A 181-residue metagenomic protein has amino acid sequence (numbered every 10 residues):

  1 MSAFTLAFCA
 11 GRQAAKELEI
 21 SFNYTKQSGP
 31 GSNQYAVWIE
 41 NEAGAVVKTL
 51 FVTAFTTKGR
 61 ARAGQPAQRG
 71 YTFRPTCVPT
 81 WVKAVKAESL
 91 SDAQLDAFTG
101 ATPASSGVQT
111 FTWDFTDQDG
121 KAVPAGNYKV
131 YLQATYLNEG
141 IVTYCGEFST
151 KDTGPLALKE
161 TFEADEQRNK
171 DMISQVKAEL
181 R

Functional and structural regions predicted by a protein language model:
M1-A7: Bacterial N-terminal signal peptides
A10-G59, E139-R181: Primarily secretory-pathway and cell-envelope proteins
I20-F22, W113, L132: Preference for bulky hydrophobic residues occupying beta-strand positions in well-ordered beta-sheet regions
G31-S32, P124-G126: Short glycine/proline-enriched turns and hinge-like loops at secondary-structure junctions
E42-P124: Structured domain cores in non-transmembrane regions
N127-Y131: Short, conserved beta-strand segments of beta-strand-rich sandwich/propeller modules, principally
Q133-L137: Beta-strand-rich extracellular modules
